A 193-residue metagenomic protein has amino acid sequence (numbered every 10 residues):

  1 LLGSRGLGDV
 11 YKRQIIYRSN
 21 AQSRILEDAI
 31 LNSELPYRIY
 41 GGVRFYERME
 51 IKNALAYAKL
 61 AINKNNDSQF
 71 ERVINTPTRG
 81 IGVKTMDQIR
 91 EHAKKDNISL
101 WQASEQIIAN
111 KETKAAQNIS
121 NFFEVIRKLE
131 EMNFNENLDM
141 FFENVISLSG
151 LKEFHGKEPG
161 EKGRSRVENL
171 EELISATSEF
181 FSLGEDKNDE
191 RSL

Functional and structural regions predicted by a protein language model:
L1-E71, E158-S165: Conserved motor-region signature of P-loop NTPase helicases/translocases
S19, V73-P77, L193: Conserved helicase core region in the C-terminal RecA-like lobe
A29-P36, Y57-L60, K64, T76-P77 (+6 more regions): Conserved, well-folded catalytic cores of nucleic-acid-processing and energy-transducing macromolecular machines
R44, T78-R79: Phosphate/pyrophosphate-binding and catalytic-coupling "lid/hinge/switch" segments at subdomain interfaces
D87-E91: C-terminal helical "lid" of AAA+/P-loop NTPase domains
A93-E105: A short beta-strand-loop micro-motif that forms or neighbors metal/cofactor- and ligand-binding patches at active-site
Q106-L193: Accessory C-terminal helicase-associated subdomains
